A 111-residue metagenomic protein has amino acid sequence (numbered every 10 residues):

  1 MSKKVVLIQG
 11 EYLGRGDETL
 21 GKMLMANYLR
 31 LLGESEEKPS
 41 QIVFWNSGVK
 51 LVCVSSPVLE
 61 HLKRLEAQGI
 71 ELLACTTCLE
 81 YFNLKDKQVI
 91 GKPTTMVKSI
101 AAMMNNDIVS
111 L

Functional and structural regions predicted by a protein language model:
S2-V5: Extreme N-terminal starter segment of soluble prokaryotic enzymes
L7-K38: Conserved mixed alpha/beta catalytic, RNA-binding, or beta-rich assembly cores of soluble enzyme, regulatory
Y12-G14, G48-L51: Short acidic, S/G/P-rich loop/turn micro-motifs used as interaction or catalytic elements
G21-M25, S56-E60, I90-P93: Charged helix-capping and loop-helix junction motifs
L29, L59-K63, I100: Short amphipathic alpha-helical segments and helix-helix/interface helices
E34-K50: Short, glycine-/small-residue-enriched flexible loop/hinge segments at domain edges that mediate gating
V58-Y81: A glycine-rich helix N-cap at a beta->alpha junction
Y81-L111: C-terminal structural segments of small proteins and small subunits
